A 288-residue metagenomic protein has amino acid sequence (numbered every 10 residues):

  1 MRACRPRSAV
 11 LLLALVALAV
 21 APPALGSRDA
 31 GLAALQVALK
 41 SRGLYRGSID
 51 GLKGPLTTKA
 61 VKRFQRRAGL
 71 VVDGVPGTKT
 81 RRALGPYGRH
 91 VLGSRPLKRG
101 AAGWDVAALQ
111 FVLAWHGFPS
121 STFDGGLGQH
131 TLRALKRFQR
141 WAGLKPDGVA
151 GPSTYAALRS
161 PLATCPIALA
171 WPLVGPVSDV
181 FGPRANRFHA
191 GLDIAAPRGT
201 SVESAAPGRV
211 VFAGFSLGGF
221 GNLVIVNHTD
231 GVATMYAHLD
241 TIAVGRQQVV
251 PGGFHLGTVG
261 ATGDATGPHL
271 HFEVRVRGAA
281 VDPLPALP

Functional and structural regions predicted by a protein language model:
R2-R7, L12, V16-G51, G85-G125 (+1 more regions): Acidic, Ser/Thr/Pro/Gly-enriched interdomain connector segments
A21, R133, R137-W141, K145 (+1 more regions): Polar/charged, compositionally biased leader and regulatory segments
V37-L44, K62-L70, R81, G85-R89 (+6 more regions): Sec-exported extracytoplasmic/periplasmic mature domains
L113, V202, V250, L256-G257: Generic structural signal for buried aliphatic residues
S160-N222, G252, A261, A265 (+1 more regions): Surface-exposed, glycine-biased beta-strand/turn segments
L169, A195, I242-F254, E273-P288: Acidic, glycine-rich catalytic/binding loops that coordinate metals and/or anionic ligands
P197, A213, T229-G253: Short histidine-centered loop motifs in beta-beta connectors
